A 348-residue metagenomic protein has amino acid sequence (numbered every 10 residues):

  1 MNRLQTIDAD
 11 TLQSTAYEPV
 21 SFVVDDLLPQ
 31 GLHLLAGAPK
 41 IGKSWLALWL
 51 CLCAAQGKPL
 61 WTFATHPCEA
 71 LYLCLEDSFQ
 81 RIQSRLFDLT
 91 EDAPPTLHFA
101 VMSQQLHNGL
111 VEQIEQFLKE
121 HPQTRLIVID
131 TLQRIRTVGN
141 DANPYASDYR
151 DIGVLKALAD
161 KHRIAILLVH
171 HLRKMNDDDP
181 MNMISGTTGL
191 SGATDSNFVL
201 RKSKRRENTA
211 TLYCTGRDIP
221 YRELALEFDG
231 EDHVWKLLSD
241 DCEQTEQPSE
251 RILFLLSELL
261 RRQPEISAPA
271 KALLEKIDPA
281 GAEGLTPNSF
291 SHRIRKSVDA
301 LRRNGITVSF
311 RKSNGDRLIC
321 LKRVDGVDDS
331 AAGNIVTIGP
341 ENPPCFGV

Functional and structural regions predicted by a protein language model:
N2-L4, D10-L12, Y17-P19, V23-V24 (+6 more regions): Conserved inter-motif catalytic segment of the P-loop NTP-binding fold
P19, L34-A36, K40, S44-W45 (+5 more regions): Phosphate-binding/switch region of NTP-binding enzymes
P29-H33, C68: Pre-Walker A (Motif I) flank of P-loop NTPase domains
L46, L50: Hydrophobic positions on the alpha1 helix immediately C-terminal to the Walker A/P-loop
A55: Gly/Ala-rich phosphate-binding loop of Rossmann-like dinucleotide-binding domains, activating on the conserved
S78, I82, L106, L110 (+9 more regions): Helical mechanochemical/support elements of P-loop NTPase systems and associated helical scaffolds
D88-T96, T187-S191, L301: Short, conserved catalytic or adaptor-binding loops enriched in Gly and charged residues
L226-V348: DNA transaction DNA-binding modules
